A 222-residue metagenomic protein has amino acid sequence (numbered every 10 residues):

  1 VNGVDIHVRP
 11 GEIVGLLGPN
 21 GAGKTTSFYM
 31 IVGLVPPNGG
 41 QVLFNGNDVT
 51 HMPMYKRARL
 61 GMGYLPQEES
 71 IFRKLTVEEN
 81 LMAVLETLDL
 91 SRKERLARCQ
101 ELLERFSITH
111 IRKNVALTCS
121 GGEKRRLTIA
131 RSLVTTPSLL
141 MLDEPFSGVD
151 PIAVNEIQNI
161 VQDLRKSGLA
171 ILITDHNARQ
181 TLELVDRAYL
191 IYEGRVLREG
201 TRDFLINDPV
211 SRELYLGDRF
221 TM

Functional and structural regions predicted by a protein language model:
L17-P19: The feature captures the beta-strand-to-loop junction immediately N-terminal to the Walker
V32: Helix-to-loop junction immediately C-terminal to a conserved catalytic motif
G40-N47, L60, R98: Conserved ABC transporter NBD signature motif
N47, M82, K93-I111, N159-Q162 (+1 more regions): Conserved ABC ATPase "signature" region
V115-C119, E123: Conserved ABC ATPase signature
T136: Conserved catalytic motifs of ABC-family nucleotide-binding domains
L140-D143: Catalytic Walker B motif of ABC-type/P-loop ATPase nucleotide-binding domains
